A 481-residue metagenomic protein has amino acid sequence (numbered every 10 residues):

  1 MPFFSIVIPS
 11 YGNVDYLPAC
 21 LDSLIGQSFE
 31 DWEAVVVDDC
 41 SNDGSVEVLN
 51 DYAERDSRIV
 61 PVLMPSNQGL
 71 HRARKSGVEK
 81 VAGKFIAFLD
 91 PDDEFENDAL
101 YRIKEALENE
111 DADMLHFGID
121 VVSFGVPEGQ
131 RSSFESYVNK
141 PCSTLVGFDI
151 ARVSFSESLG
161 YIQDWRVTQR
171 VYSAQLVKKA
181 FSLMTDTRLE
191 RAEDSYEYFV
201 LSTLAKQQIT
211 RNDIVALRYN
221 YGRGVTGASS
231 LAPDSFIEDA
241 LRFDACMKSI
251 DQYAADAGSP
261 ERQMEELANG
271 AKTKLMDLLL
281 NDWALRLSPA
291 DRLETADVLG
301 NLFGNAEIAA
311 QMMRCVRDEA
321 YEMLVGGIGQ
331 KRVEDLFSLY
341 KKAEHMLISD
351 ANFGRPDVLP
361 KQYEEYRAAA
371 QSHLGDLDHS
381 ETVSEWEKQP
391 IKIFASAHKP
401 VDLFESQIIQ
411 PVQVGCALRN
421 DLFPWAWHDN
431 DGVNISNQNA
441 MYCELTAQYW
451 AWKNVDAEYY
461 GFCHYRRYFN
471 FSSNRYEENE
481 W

Functional and structural regions predicted by a protein language model:
F3-Y16, C20, Q27, V37 (+1 more regions): A conserved hydrophobic helix/loop-capping motif in glycosyltransferases and polysaccharide synthases
S23, E30, D38-E47, S66 (+1 more regions): A conserved acidic beta->alpha catalytic loop
G44, D93-A106, Y465-W481: Acidic donor-binding/catalytic loop of UDP-sugar-dependent glycosyltransferases, especially processive GT2
M64-V81, C443-Y449: Glycine-rich, basic loop-to-helix element that forms the pyrophosphate-binding segment of sugar-nucleotide handling
F88-D90, F462: Ankyrin-repeat intra-repeat helix-capping/turn positions
E94-E238: Donor-binding/catalytic cores of nucleotide-activated saccharide and glycerol-phosphate transferases/polymerases
A112, L280-E385: Membrane-interface aromatic/basic loop that binds lipid-linked glycans or pyrophosphate carriers, typified by
E364, A369-W481: ER/Golgi luminal nucleotide-sugar-dependent glycosyltransferases, focusing on the catalytic module
